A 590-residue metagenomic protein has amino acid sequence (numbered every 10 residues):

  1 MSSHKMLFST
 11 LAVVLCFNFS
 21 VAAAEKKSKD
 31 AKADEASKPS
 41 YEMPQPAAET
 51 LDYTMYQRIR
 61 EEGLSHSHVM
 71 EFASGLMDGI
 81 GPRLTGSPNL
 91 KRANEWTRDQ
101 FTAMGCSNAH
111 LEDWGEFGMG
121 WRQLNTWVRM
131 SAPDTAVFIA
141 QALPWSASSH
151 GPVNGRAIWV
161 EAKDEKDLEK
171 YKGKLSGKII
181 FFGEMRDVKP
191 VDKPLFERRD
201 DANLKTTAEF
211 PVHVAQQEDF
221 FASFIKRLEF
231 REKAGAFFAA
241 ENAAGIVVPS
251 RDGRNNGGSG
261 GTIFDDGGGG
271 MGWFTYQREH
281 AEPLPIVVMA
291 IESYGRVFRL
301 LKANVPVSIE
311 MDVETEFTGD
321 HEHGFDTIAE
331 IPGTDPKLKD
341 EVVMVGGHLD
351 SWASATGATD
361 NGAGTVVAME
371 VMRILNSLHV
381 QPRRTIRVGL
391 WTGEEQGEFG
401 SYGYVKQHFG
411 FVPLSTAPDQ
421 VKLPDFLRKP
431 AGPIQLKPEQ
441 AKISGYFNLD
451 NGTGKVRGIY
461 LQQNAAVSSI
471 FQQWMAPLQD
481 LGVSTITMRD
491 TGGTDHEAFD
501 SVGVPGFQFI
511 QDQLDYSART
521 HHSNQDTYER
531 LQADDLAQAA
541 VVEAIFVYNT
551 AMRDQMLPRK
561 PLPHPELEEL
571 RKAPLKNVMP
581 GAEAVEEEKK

Functional and structural regions predicted by a protein language model:
S9-N18: Bacterial N-terminal signal peptides
K29-M55, S74, D78-V214: Noncatalytic luminal/extracellular "stalk/propeptide" segments of secretory-pathway proteins
A47-S87, S259, D350, N448-G454 (+1 more regions): N-terminal capping segment at the start of a domain
Y53-M55, I139, W145-K170, G272-A358 (+2 more regions): Soluble metallo-hydrolase cores and metallopeptidase-like ectodomains found primarily in the secretory/periplasmic
Y56-L64, D78-N89, P144, G155-E161 (+11 more regions): Second-shell loop/turn segments in exported
S65-L90, D99-M104, N108, K172 (+3 more regions): Catalytic-core environment of secreted peptidases
P133, H150, G155, G173 (+6 more regions): Metal-dependent peptidase/peptidase-like ectodomains
Q216-S223, R227, R231-G235, A239-A240 (+4 more regions): Active-site-adjacent substrate-binding region of metalloamidase/peptidase-like peptide-processing proteins
